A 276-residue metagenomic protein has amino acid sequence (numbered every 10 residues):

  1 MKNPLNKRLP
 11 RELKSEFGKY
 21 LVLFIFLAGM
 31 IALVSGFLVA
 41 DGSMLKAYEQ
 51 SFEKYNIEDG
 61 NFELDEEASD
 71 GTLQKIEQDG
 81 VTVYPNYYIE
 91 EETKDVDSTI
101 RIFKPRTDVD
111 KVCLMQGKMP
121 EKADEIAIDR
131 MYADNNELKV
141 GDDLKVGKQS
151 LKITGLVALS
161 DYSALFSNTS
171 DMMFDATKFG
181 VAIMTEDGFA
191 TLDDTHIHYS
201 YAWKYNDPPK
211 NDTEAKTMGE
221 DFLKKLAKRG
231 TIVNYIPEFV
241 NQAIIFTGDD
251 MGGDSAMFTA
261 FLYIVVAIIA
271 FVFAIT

Functional and structural regions predicted by a protein language model:
K2-A274: Membrane transport/envelope proteins' first extracytoplasmic loop
